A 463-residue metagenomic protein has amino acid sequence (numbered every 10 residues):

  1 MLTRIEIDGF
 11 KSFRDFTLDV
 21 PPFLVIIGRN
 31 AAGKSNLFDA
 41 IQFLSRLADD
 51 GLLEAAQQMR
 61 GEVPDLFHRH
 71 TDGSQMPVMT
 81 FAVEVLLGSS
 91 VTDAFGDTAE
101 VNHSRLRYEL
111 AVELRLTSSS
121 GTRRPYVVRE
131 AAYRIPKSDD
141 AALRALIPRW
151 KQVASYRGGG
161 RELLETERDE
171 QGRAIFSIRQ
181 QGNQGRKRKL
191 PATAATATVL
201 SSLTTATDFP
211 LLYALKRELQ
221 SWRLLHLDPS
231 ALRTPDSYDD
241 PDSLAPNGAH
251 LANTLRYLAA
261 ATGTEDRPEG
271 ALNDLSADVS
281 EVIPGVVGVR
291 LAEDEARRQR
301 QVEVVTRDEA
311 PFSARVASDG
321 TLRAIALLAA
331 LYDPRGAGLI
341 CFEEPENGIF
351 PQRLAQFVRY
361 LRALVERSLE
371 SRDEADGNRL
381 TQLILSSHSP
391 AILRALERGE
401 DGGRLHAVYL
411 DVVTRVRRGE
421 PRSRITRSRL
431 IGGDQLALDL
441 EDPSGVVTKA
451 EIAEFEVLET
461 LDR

Functional and structural regions predicted by a protein language model:
M1-R14: N-terminal pre-Walker A segment at the start of P-loop NTPase domains
F10, F23, P345-I349: Conserved Walker B
D15-P21, Y332-R335, A375: Phosphate-binding P-loop
P22-G61, R323-A330, Y360, S386 (+1 more regions): Phosphate-binding glycine-rich loops of NTP-binding sites
R29, P246-N247, G263, R267-D333 (+1 more regions): Conserved ABC ATPase signature
D39-R107, A111-T117: Conserved P-loop NTP-binding catalytic core
A94-N273: Electropositive, glycine-dotted interaction segments that contact anionic polymers or phosphate-rich ligands
A355-R463: C-terminal lobe/lid and adjacent interdomain/linker elements of RecA-like ASCE P-loop ATPase modules
